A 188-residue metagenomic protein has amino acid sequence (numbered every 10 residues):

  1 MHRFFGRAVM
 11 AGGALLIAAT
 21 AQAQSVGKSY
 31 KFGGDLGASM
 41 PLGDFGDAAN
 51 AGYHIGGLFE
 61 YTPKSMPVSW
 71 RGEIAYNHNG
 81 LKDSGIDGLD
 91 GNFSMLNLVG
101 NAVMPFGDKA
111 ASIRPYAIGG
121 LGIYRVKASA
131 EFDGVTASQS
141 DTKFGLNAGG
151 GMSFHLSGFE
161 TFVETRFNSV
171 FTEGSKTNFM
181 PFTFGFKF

Functional and structural regions predicted by a protein language model:
M1-S29: Cleavable N-terminal export/targeting peptides
Q22-P63, M180, K187: Short glycine/proline- and aromatic-enriched beta-strand/turn motifs that initiate or cap beta-hairpins
A23-Y30, K64-V68, G107-R114, H155-F159 (+1 more regions): Short loop/turn motifs that connect adjacent beta-strands in outer-membrane beta-barrel proteins
V26, G46-G52, D87-M95, T136-T142 (+1 more regions): Replace "Gram-negative outer membrane beta-barrel proteins" with "bacterial and organellar outer membrane beta-barrel
G33-M40, N77-S84, V126-E131, E160-R166: Flexible, solvent-exposed coil segments and beta strand-coil junctions, predominantly the extracellular/periplasmic
Y53-F132, M180-F182, F186-F188: Gram-negative (and chloroplast) outer-membrane scaffold detector with strong preference for beta-barrel transmembrane
H78-S84, S138, G151, H155-F188: Predominantly the C-terminal beta-signal and adjacent terminal strand-loop region of outer-membrane beta-barrel
G100, A117-I123, T142-M152, T165-F167: Hydrophobic alpha-helical segments of small multi-pass membrane proteins
